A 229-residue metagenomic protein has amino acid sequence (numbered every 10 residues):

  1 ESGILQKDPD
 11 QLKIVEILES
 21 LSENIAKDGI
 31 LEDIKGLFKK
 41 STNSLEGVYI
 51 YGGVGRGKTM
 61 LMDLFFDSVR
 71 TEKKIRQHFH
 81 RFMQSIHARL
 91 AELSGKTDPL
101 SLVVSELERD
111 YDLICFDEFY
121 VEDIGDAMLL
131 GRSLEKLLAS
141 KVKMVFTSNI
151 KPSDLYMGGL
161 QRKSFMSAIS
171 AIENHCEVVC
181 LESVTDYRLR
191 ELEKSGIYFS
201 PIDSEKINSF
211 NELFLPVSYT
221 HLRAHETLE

Functional and structural regions predicted by a protein language model:
L12-I34: N-terminal pre-Walker A segment at the start of P-loop NTPase domains
N43-V48: Pre-Walker A (Motif I) flank of P-loop NTPase domains
Y51: Residues at the beta-strand->loop junction immediately N-terminal to the Walker
K58: Conserved lysine of the Walker
L61: Hydrophobic positions on the alpha1 helix immediately C-terminal to the Walker A/P-loop
H80-E108: Short glycine-rich substrate-engagement loop in P-loop NTPases that contacts/grips substrate
I124-I197: Replace "adjacent to P-loop NTPase cores in ATP/GTP-dependent enzymes" with "adjacent to NTP-binding cores
H221-E229: Single conserved hydrophobic/aromatic residue that forms the stacking wall/gate of nucleotide- or nucleobase-binding
